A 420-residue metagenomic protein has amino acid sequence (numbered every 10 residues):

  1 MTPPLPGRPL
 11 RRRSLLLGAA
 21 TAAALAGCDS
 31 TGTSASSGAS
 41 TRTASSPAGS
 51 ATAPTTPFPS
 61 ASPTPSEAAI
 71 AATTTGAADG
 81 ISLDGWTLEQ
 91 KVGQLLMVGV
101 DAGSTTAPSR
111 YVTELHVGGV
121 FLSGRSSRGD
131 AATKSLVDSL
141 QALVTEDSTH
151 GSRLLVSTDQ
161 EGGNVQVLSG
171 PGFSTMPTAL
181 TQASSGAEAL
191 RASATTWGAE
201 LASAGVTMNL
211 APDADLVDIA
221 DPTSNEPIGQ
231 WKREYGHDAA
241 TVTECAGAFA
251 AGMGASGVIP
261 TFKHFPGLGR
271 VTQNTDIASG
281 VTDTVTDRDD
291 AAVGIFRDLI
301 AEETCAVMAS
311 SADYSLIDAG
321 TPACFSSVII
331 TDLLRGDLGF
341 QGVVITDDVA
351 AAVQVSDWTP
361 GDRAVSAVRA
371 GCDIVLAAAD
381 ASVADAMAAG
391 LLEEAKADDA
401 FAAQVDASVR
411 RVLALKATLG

Functional and structural regions predicted by a protein language model:
M1-L10, L17-G27: N-terminal secretory signal peptides
C28-D84: N-terminal low-complexity, Pro/Thr-rich disordered segments that flank secretion/membrane-targeting signals
A69-S135, Q166: DNA-contacting surface of Y-family translesion DNA polymerases
Q94-V98, G118-L122, L154-T158, N209-L210 (+4 more regions): Hydrophobic faces of well-ordered beta-strands that scaffold small-molecule active sites in alpha/beta enzyme cores
G103-V112, S193-W197, P360, A364: Short, acidic/polar
A107, A131-Q141, S148, A240-A400: Second-shell residues forming the walls of enzyme active-site clefts
V144-G172, A194-A220, V242-P266: Glycine-rich, aromatic-flanked loop segments that form ligand/cofactor-binding clefts across common enzyme folds
G390-E393, A397-G420: Mid-to-C-terminal alpha-helical segments outside catalytic/metal-binding sites
